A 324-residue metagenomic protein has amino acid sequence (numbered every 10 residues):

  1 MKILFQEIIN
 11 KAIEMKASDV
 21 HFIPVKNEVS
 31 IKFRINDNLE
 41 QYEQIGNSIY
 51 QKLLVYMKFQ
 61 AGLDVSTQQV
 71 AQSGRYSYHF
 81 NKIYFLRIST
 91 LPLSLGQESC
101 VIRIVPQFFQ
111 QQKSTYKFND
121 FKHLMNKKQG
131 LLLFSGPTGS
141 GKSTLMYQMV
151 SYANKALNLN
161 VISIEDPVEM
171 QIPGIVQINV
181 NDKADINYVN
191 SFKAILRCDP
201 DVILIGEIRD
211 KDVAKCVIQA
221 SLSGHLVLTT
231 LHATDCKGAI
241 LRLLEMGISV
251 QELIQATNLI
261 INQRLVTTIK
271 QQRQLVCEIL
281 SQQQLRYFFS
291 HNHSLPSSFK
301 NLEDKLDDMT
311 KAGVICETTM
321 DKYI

Functional and structural regions predicted by a protein language model:
M1-I324: Short, flexible helix-loop junctions that flank or precede catalytic/ligand sites
